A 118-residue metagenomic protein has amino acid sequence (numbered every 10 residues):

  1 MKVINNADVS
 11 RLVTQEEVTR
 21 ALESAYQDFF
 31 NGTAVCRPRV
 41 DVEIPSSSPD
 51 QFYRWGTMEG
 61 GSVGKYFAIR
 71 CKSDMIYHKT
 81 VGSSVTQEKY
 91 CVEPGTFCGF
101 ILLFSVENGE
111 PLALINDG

Functional and structural regions predicted by a protein language model:
M1-G118: N-terminal ligand-binding/catalytic initiation module
